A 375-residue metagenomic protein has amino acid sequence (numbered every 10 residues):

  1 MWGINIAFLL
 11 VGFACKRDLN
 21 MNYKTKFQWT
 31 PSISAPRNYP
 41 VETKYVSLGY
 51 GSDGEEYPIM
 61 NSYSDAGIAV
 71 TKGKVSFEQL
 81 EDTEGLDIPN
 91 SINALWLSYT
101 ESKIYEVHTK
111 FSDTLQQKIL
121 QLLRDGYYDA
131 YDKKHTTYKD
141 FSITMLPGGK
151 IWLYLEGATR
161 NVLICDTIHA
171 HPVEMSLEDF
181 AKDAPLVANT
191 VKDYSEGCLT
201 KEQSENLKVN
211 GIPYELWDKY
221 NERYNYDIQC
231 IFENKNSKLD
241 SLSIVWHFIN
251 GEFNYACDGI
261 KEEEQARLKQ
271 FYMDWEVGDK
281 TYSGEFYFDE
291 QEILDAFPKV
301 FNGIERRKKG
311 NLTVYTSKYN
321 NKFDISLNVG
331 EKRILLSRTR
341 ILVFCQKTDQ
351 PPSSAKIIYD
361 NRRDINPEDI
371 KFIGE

Functional and structural regions predicted by a protein language model:
M1-G12: Sec-dependent bacterial lipoprotein signal peptides
A14-D18: Bacterial signal peptide processing site
P31-T43, C230-K238: Structural motif
G49-S98, S237-F288, G374: Tryptophan-paired
E106-L120, R124-A130, E285-F301: Short beta-strand elements
K118-W217, K299-K371: Compositionally biased low-complexity segments at domain edges in trafficked proteins and select soluble regulators
K192-K269, D274: Long, low-hydrophobicity ectodomains and other hydrophilic envelope-associated domains
